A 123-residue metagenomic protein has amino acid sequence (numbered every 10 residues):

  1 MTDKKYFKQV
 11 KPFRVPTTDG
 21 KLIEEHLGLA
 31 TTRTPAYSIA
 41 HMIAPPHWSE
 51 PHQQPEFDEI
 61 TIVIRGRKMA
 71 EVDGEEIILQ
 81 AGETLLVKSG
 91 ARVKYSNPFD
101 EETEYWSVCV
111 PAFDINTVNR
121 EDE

Functional and structural regions predicted by a protein language model:
M1-A36, R120-E123: A short, N-terminal "cap"/entry segment at the start of jelly-roll beta-barrel domains of the cupin/DSBH fold
I23-E25, I39-P55: Conserved short histidine dyad/triad with adjacent acidic residue
G28-L29, S49-P55, S96-P98, V118: Short histidine-centered beta-strand/loop micro-motifs that create catalytic or ligand/metal-coordination sites
R33, S89-I115: Ligand-binding loop in jelly-roll beta-barrel domains
W48-E50, M69, L85, S89-Y95: Histidine-centered metal-chelating micro-motifs
E56-K68, D73: Glycine- and acidic-residue-biased ligand/ion/polar-headgroup-sensing regions
R67-M69, E76, R92, E102: Structural motif
G74-S89: Short acidic-glycine-tyrosine-enriched beta hairpin
